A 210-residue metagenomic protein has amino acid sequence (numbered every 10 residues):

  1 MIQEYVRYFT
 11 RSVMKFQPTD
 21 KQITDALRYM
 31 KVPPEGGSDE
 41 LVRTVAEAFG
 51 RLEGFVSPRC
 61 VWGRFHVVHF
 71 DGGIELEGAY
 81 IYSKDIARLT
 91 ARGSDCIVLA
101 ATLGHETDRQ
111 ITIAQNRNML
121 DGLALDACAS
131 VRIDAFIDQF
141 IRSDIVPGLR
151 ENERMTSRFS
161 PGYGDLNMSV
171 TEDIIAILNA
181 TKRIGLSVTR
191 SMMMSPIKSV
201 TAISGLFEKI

Functional and structural regions predicted by a protein language model:
I2-L125: Active-site helix-to-loop segments that bind/position phosphate- or nucleotide-bearing substrates and donors across
G50-S57, I145, L149, N179: Generic secondary-structure signature for well-ordered alpha-helical cores
R64-D71, E75, N118, S143 (+5 more regions): A sequence-level detector of short, solvent-exposed, charge-rich linear segments
L103, G148-I210: Short terminal or interdomain "cap/linker" segment that borders an active site or interface and mediates
R109, V131-D134, A180, K209: A generic structural micro-environment signature that highlights single residues at secondary-structure boundaries
Q115-D165: Long, amphipathic alpha-helical coupling/dimerization segments that relay conformational signals between
